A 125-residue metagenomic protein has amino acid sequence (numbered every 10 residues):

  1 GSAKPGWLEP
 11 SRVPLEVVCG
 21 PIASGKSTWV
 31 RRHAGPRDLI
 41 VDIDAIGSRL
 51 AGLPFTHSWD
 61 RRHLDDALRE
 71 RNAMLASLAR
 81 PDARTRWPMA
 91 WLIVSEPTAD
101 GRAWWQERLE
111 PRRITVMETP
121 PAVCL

Functional and structural regions predicted by a protein language model:
G1-P10: Pre-Walker A adenine-sensing motif
S11-E16, R86-P88: Pre-Walker A (Motif I) flank of P-loop NTPase domains
P14-A34: Glycine-rich phosphate-binding P-loop
E16, L39-V41, R113-M117: Hydrophobic/aromatic beta-strand patches that form the interior of the parallel beta-sheet core in alpha/beta enzyme
G25-K26, A99-G101, A122-L125: Short catalytic/ligand-binding loop motif for oxyanion handling, primarily in non-cytosolic enzymes, centered on
G35-L109: Conserved nucleotide-sensing/catalytic segment adjacent to the nucleotide-binding pocket in NTP-handling enzymes
L50-L53, P121-L125: Short, charged, surface-exposed secondary-structure boundary motifs
I93-E96, R108-C124: Conserved phosphate-donor/acceptor-positioning beta-strand/loop module used by diverse small-molecule
